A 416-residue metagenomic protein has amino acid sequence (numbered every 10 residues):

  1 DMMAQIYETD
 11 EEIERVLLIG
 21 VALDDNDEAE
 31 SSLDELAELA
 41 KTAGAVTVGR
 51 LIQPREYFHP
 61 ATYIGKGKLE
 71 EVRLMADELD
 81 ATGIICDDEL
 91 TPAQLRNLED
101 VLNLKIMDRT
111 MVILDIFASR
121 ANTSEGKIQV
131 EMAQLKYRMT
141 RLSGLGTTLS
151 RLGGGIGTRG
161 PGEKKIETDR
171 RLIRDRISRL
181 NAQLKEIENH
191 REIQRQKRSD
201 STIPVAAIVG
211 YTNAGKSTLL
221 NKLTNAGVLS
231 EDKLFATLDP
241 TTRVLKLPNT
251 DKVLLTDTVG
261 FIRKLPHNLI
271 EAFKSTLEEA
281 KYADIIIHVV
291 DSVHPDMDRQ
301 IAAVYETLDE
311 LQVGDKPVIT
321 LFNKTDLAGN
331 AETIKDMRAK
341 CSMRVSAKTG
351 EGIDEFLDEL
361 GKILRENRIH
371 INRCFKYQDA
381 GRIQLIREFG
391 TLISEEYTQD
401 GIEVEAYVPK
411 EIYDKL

Functional and structural regions predicted by a protein language model:
D1-D115: N-terminal accessory targeting/assembly segments
D1-L18, S143-A214, L220, N225 (+3 more regions): C-terminal-of-GTPase-core extension/linker across diverse P-loop GTPases
M3-E8, E30-D34, Y57-L74, D239-P240 (+2 more regions): Switch II of P-loop NTPase G domains
A4, R191, R198-P204, K222-K252 (+3 more regions): Switch I (effector-binding) loop of TRAFAC-class P-loop GTPase G-domains
L23-D27, F58-T62, R120-E125, K164-K165 (+4 more regions): Flexible beta-alpha connector loops of hexameric P-loop NTPases
S32-K41, R73-E78, L90-L104, T250-D251 (+1 more regions): Conserved C-terminal guanine-recognition region of P-loop GTPase G domains, centered on the G4
T110-L114, L234-F235, A347-T349: Short, acidic/turn-prone active-site loops that include or flank metal/cofactor- and phosphate-binding residues
M111-A133: Short alpha-helix plus adjacent loop in nuclease-associated cores
